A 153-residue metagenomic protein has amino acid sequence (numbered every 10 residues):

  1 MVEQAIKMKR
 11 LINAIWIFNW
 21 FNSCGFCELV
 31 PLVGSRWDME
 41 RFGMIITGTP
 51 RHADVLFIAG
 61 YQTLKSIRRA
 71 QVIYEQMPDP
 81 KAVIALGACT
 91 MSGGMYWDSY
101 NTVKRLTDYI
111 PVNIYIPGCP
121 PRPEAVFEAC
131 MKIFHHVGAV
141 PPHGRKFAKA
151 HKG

Functional and structural regions predicted by a protein language model:
M1-G153: Iron-sulfur-associated redox domains of electron-transfer enzymes in respiratory and anaerobic energy metabolism
